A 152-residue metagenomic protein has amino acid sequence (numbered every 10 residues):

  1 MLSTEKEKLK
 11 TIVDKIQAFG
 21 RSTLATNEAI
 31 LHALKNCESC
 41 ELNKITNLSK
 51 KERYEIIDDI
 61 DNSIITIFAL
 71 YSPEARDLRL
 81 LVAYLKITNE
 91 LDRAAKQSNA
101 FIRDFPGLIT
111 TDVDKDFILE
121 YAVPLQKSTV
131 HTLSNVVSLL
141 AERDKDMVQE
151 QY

Functional and structural regions predicted by a protein language model:
M1-Y152: Cytosolic, long alpha-helical scaffolding segments
